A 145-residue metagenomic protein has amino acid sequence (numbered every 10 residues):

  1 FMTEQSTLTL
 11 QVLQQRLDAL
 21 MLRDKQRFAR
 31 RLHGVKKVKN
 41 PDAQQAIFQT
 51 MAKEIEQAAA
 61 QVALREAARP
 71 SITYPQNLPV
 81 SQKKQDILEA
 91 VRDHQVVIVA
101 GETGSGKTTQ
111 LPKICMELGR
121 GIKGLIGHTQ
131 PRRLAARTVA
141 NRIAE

Functional and structural regions predicted by a protein language model:
F1-Q95, I114: Helicase-associated low-complexity/disordered flanking segments
I55, A90, Q95-E145: Conserved P-loop/Walker A NTP-binding site and adjacent catalytic elements of P-loop NTPases
